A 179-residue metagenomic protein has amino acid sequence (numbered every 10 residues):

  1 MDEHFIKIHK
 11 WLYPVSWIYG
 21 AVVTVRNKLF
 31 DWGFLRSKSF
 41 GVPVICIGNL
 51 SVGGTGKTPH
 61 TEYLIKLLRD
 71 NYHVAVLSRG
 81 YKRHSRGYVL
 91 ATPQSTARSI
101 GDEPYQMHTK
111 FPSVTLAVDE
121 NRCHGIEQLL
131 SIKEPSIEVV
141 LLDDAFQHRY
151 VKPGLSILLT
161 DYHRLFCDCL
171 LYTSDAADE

Functional and structural regions predicted by a protein language model:
M1-V42: A transmembrane-helix-recognition feature enriched in membrane-embedded lipid enzymes and envelope glyco-/phospholipid
I18, T58, M107, D143: Residue-level signal for inorganic ion chemistry
W32-K82, G87-L90: Walker A (P-loop) phosphate-binding motif
Q94-E120: Nucleotide-state-sensitive switch-loop elements of NTP-binding domains
T115-K152: Phosphate-binding/switch loop-helix module in NTP-utilizing enzymes
P153-D161: Inter-motif core of Ras-like GTPase G domains
D161-L170: Conserved Switch II/interswitch segment of TRAFAC-class P-loop GTPases
Y172-E179: Conserved small/polar residues in nucleotide/adenosyl-binding loops
